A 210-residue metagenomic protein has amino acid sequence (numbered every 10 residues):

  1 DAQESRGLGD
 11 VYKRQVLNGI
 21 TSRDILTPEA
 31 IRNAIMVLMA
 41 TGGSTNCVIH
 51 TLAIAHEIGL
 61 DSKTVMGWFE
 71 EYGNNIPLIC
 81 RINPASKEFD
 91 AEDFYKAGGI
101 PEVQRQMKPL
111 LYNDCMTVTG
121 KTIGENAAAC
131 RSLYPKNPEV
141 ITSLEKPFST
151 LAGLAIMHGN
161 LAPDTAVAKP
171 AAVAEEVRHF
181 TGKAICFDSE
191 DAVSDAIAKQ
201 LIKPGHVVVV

Functional and structural regions predicted by a protein language model:
D1-Y12: Single conserved hydrophobic/aromatic residue that forms the stacking wall/gate of nucleotide- or nucleobase-binding
S5-R6, T21-I25, V37-S44, I58-S62 (+5 more regions): Hydrophobic alpha-helical scaffolding
R14-I31, N46-V48, D61-F69, I79-N83 (+2 more regions): Flexible, glycine/charged-enriched surface loops at secondary-structure junctions
D24, N33, H50, T64-V65 (+5 more regions): General beta-strand structural signal in soluble alpha/beta enzymes
A34-E57, N83-K108, S143-F148, A152-T165: Conserved phosphate/anionic-ligand binding catalytic regions in large, soluble enzymes, centered on
A34-L38, Y72, V208: Short alpha-helical scaffolding segments that buttress acidic/His motifs in well-ordered protein cores
T64-E145: Phosphate/diphosphate-binding loops
I123-V210: Non-catalytic terminal/interface segments that mediate subunit docking, oligomerization, and allosteric communication
